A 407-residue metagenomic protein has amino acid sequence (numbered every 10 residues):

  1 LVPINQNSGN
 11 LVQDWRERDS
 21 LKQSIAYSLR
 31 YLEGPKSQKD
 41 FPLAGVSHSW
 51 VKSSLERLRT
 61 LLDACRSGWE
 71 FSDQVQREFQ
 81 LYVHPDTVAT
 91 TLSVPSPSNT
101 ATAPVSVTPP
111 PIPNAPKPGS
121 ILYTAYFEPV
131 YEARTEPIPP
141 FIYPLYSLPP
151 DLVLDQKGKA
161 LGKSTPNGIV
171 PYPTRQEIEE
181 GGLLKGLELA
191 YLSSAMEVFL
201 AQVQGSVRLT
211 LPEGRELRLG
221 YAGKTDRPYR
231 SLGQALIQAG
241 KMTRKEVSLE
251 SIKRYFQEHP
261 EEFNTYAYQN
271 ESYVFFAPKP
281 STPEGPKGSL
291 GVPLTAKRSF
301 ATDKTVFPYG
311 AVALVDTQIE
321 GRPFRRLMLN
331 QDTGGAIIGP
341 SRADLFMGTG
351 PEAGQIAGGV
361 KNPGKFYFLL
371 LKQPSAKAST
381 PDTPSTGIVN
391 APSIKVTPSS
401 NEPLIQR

Functional and structural regions predicted by a protein language model:
L1-P280, V292, T317: Secretory/export targeting leaders with adjacent low-complexity proregions
T282-R407: C-terminal soluble interaction/assembly domains
